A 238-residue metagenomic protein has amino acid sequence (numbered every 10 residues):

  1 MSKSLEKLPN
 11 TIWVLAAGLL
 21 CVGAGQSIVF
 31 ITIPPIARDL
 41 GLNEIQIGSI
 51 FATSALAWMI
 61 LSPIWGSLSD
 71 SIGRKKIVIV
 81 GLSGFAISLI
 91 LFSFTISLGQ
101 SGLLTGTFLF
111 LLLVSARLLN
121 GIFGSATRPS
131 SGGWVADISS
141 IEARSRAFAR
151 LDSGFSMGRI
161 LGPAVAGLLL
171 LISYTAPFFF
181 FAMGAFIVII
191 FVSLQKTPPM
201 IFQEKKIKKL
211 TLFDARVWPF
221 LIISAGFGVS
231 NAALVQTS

Functional and structural regions predicted by a protein language model:
M1-P9, T197-S224: Juxtamembrane intracellular "pre-TM" segments in multi-pass secondary transporters
E6-A55, P219, N231-S238: Helix-loop boundary and gating motifs at the non-cytosolic
L20, G102-A126, A225: Hydrophobic core of transmembrane alpha-helices in multi-pass small-molecule transporters, especially MFS/SLC-type
A52-G66: Central cavity-lining transmembrane alpha-helices of secondary-active solute carriers, predominantly the Major
S83-G106: C-terminal ends and interior cores of transmembrane alpha-helices in multi-pass membrane transporters/permeases
A116-F155: Cytoplasmic helix-loop-helix junction between adjacent transmembrane helices in 12-TM secondary transporters
M183-I201: C-terminal membrane-cytosol helix-exit motif in multi-pass small-molecule transporters
